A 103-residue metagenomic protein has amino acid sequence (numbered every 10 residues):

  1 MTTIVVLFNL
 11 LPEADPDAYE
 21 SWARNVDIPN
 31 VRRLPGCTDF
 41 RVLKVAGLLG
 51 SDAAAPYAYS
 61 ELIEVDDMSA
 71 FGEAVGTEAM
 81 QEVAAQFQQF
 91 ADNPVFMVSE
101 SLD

Functional and structural regions predicted by a protein language model:
M1-D103: Macromolecular interaction modules
